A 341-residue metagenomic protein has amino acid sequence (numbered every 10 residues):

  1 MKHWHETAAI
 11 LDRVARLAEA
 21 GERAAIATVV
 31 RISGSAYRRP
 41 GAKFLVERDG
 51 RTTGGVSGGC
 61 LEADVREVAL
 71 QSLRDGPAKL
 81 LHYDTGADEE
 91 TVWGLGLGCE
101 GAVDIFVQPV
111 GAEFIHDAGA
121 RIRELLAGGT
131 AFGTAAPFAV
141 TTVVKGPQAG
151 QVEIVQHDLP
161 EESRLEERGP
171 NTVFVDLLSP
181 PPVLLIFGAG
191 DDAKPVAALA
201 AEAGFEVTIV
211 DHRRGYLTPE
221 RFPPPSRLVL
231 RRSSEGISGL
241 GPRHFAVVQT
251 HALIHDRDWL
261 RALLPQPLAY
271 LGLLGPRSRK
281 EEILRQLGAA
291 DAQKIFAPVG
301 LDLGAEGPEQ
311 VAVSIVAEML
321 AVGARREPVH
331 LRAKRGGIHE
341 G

Functional and structural regions predicted by a protein language model:
M1-R227, G241-F245, V322, R326-G341: Segments forming oxygen-rich coordination pockets for charged ligands
G190-D191, L253-I254, S278: Residue-level detector of alpha-helix initiation sites
A197-L199, R221-F222, D258-R261, L284-Q286: Short amphipathic alpha-helical segments
V210-D211, F245-A246, T250-H251, L260-Q286: ADP-ribose/adenylate-binding Rossmann-like module
R214-P219, D256, K280-I283: Short, glycine/polar-rich helix-capping loops at beta-to-alpha or helix-loop-helix junctions that flank or form
P224-L230, G288-D291: Short, hinge-like loop/turn segments at secondary-structure boundaries
S233-P242: Short amphipathic alpha-helix with an adjacent loop that forms part of the alpha/beta core around
L273-G341: Adenosine-phosphate binding glycine-rich loop
